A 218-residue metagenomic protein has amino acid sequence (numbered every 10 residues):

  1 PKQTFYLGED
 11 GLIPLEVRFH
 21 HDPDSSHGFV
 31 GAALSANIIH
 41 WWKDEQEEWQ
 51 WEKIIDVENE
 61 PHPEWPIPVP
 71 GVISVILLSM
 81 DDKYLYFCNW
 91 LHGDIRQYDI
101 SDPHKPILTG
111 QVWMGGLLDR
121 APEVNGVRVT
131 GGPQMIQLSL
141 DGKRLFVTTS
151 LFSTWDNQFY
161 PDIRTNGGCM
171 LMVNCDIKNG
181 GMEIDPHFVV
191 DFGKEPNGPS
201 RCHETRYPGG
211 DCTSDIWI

Functional and structural regions predicted by a protein language model:
P1, H40-I54, Q97-T109, Y160-D162 (+1 more regions): Short loop/turn segments immediately following beta-strands, especially the blade-tip and inter-blade linker loops
P1-I95: Beta-propeller domains
K2-G11, W49-V69, T109-R128, D185-I218: Surface-exposed loop and turn segments in beta-propeller and other repeat-based domains that flank or scaffold
G8, I13, R18-F19, D24 (+3 more regions): Repeat-solenoid scaffold signature
L15-D24, P68-D81, G131-L140, G198-I218: Structural signature of eukaryotic scaffold interfaces centered on beta-propeller domains
G31, I38-W41, T148-G167: Short, conserved, GDST-rich strand-edge loop motifs in beta-rich repeat architectures
S35, H92, P106, R164-C169: A detector of repeated loop/turn-to-beta-strand junctions in beta-rich toroidal repeat architectures
S74-L138: C-terminal structural cap/anchor segments
